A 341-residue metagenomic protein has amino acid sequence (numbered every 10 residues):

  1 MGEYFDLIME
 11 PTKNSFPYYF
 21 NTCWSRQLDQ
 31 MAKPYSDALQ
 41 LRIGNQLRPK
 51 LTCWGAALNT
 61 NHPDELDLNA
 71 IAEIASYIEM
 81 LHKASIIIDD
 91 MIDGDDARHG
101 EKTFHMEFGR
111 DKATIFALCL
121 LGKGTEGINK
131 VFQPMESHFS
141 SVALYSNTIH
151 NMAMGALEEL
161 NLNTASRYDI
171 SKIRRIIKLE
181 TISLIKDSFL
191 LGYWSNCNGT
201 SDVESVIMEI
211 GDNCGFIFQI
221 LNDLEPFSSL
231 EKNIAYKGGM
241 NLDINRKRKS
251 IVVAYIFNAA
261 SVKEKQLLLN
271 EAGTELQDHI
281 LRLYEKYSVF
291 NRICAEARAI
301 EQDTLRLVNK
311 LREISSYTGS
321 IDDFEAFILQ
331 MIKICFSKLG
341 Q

Functional and structural regions predicted by a protein language model:
M1-I87, M91-M106, E158-I170, N233-A235 (+2 more regions): Conserved N-terminal diphosphate/IPP-binding helix and adjacent helical/loop segment of trans-prenyltransferase domains
F16, H82, I88, I128 (+6 more regions): A structural signal for well-ordered alpha-helices, especially hydrophobic packing surfaces of coiled-coils
P17-Q27, L39-P49, T114-L118, G122 (+3 more regions): All-alpha helical catalytic cores of prenyl diphosphate-utilizing isoprenoid enzymes
L47, H279-Q341: C-terminal charged capping/lid subdomain of soluble metabolic enzymes
C53-A57, G122-K130, L190, W194 (+1 more regions): Short glycine/serine- and small hydrophobic-enriched flexible loop segments
R98-G122, S166-T181, E204-E209, E231-A259 (+1 more regions): Divalent-cation-assisted or electrostatically stabilized phosphate/pyrophosphate-binding catalytic cores
